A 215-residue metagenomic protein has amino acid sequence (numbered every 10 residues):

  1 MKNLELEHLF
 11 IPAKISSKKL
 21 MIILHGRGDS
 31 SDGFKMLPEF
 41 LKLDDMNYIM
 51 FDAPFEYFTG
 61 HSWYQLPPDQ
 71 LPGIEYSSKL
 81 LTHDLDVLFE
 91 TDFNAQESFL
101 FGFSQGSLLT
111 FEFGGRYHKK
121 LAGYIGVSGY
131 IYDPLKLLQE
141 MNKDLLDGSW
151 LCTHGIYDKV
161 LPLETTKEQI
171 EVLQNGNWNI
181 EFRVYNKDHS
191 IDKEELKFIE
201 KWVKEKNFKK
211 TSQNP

Functional and structural regions predicted by a protein language model:
K2-F93, E97: Serine-hydrolase catalytic machinery in alpha/beta-hydrolase-like enzymes
F51-P54, I125-D133: Active-site nucleophile loop of the alpha/beta-hydrolase fold
G60-P68, G129-S149: Flexible "cap/lid" loop of the alpha/beta hydrolase fold
F101-G106, T110: Gly/Ala-rich beta-loop-alpha elbow adjacent to hydrolase catalytic centers
E112-G123: Conserved hydrolase catalytic core segment
L151, E164-I170, Q174-P215: C-terminal catalytic histidine-bearing segment of alpha/beta-hydrolase fold enzymes
L151-H154, D158: Short beta-strand/loop motif that positions the catalytic acidic residue of the alpha/beta-hydrolase fold
